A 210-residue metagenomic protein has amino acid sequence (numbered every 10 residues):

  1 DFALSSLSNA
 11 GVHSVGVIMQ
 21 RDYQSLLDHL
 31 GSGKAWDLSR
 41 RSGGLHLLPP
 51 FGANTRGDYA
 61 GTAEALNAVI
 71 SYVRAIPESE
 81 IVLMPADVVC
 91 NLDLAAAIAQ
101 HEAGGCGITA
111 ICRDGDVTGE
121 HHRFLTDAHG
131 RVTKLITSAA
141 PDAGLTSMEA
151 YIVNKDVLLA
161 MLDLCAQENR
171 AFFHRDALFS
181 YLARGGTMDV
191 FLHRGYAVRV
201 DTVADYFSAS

Functional and structural regions predicted by a protein language model:
D1-S210: Unchanged
